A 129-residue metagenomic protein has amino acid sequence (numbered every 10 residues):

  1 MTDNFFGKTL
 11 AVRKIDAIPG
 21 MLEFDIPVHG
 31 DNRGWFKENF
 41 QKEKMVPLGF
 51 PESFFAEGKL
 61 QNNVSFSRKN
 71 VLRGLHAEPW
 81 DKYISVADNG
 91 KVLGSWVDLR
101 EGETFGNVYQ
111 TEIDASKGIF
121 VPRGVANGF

Functional and structural regions predicted by a protein language model:
T2-D114: Non-catalytic, conserved peripheral segments adjacent to functional cores
E112-F129: Conserved metal-binding segment of the jelly-roll/cupin
